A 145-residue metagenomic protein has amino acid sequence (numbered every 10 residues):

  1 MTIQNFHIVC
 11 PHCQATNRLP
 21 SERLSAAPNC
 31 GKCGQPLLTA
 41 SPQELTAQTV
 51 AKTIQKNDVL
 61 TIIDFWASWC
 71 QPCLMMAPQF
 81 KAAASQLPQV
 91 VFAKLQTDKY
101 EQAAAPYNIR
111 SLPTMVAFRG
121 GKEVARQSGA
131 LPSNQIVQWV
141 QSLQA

Functional and structural regions predicted by a protein language model:
C10-C13, C30-C33: Short cysteine-rich clusters marking metal-coordination/redox-active sites
N17, L37, A77: Cys/His-rich microdomains that often coordinate metals
L19-P28: Short linker/helix segments within small regulatory modules
P42-T61: A short beta-strand-turn-helix
D58, F65-W69, S111: Short pre-active-site segment immediately N-terminal to redox-active cysteine/selenocysteine motifs in thiol-based
F65, F80-Q102, I109: Thiol-based oxidoreductase modules, predominantly thioredoxin-like and allied folds used for disulfide exchange
F65-Q79: Conserved redox-active cysteine motifs that mediate thiol-disulfide chemistry, especially di-cysteine Cys-X(1-2)-Cys
S111, V116-A145: Non-catalytic, surface beta->alpha helical segment in thiol-disulfide oxidoreductase systems
